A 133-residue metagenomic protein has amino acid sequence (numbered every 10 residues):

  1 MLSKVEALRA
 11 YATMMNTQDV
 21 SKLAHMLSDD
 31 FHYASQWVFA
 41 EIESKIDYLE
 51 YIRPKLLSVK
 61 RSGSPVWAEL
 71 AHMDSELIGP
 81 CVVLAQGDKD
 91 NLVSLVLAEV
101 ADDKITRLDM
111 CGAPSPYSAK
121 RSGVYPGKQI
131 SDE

Functional and structural regions predicted by a protein language model:
M1-E133: C-terminal and inter-domain tail/linker signature
